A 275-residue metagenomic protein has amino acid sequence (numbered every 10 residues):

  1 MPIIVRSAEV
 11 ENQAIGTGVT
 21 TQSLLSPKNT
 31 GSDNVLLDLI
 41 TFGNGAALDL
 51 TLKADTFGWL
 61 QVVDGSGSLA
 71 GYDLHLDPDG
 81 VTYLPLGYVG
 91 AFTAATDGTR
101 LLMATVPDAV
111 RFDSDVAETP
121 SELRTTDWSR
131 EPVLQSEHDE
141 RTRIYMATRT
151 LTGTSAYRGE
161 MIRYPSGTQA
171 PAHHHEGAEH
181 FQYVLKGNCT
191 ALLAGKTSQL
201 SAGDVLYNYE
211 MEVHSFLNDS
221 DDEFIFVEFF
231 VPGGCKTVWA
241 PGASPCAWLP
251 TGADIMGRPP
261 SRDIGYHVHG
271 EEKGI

Functional and structural regions predicted by a protein language model:
M1-N34, G98-R100, A104-A156, P241-I275: A short, N-terminal "cap"/entry segment at the start of jelly-roll beta-barrel domains of the cupin/DSBH fold
T21-S26, L36-K53, A147-T148, E160-H175 (+1 more regions): Conserved short histidine dyad/triad with adjacent acidic residue
L39, Y83, D97-D113, Y207 (+1 more regions): A short hydrophobic beta-strand segment most commonly corresponding to one strand of the jelly-roll/cupin
L39-F42, L52-S68, M161-P165, H174-A191 (+1 more regions): Short, conserved beta-strand element in jelly-roll/cupin
Y72-G87, G195-M211: Short acidic-glycine-tyrosine-enriched beta hairpin
F92-T96, F216-S220: Asparagine-centered strand-capping/turn motif at beta-strand->loop junctions
Q135-G177, L185-N188: Surface-exposed interaction/gating patches
